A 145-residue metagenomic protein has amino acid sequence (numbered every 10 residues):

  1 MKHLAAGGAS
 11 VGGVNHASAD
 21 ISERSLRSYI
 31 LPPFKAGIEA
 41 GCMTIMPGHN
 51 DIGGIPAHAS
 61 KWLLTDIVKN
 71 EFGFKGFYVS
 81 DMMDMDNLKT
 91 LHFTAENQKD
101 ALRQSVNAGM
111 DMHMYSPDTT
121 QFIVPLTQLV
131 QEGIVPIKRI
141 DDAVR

Functional and structural regions predicted by a protein language model:
M1-R145: Glycoside hydrolase catalytic-domain context in secreted enzymes
